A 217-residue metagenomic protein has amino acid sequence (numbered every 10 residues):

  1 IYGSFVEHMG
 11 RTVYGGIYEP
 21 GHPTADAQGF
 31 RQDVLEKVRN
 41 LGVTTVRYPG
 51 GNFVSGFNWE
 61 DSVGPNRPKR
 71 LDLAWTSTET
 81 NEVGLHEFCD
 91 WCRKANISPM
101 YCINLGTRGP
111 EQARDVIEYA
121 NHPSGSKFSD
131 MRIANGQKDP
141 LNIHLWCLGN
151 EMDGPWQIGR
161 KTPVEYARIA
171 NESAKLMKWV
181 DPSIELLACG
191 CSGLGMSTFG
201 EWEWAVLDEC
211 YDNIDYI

Functional and structural regions predicted by a protein language model:
I1-E203, L207-Y216: Non-catalytic accessory regions flanking glycosidase/transglycosidase catalytic cores in CAZymes
